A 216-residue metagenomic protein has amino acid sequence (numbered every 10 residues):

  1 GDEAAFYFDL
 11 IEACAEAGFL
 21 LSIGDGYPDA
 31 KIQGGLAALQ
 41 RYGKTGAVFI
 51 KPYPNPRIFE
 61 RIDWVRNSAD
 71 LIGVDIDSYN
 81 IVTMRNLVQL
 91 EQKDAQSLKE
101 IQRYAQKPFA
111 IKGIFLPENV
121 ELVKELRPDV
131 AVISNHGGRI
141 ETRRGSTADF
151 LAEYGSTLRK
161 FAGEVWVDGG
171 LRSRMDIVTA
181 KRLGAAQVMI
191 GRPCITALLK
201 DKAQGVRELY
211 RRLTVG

Functional and structural regions predicted by a protein language model:
G1-E121, E125-L126, G137-I140, T157 (+1 more regions): Active-site entrance/lid segments in N-terminal catalytic domains of soluble metabolic enzymes
D2, V88-Q96, T142-F150, D201-L209: Alpha-helix N-cap and loop-to-helix initiation/capping positions
G24-D25, S134-N135, G169, G191-R192: Short beta->alpha connector loops at strand-helix junctions that form conserved, small/polar/Pro-enriched
D70, D129, A186: Receiver (REC) domain switch/active-site residues of two-component response regulators
A110-F115, V132, V165-G169, M189: Glycine-rich anion-binding loop/nest that anchors nucleotide
P117, R144-A148, R174: Alpha-helix initiation and capping sites
D149-G216: Alpha/beta catalytic cores of nucleotide-metabolism and tRNA/nucleoside-modifying enzymes
